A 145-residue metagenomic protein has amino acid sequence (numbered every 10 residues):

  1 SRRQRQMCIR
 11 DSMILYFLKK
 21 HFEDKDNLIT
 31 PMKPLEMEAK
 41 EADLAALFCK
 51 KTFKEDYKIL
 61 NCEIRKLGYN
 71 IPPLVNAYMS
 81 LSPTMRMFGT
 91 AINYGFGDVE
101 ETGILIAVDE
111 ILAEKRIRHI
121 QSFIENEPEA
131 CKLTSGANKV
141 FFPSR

Functional and structural regions predicted by a protein language model:
R2, I71-P72, G97: Active-site-proximal structural scaffolding
Q4-I9: Short, small-residue-biased leader/transition segments that mark boundaries at the very start of proteins
R10-K19: Short, surface-exposed, charged loop/turn segments at secondary-structure junctions
F22-V75: A conserved mid-domain beta-alpha-beta active-site/ligand-binding segment of alpha/beta enzyme cores
C49, L81-S82: Active-site-adjacent bridging/hinge elements
V75, R86-S122: C-terminal/domain-terminus segments
A77, P83-R86, F141: Non-catalytic peripheral regions of nucleotide-handling enzymes
F123-R145: Short, cationic low-complexity segments
